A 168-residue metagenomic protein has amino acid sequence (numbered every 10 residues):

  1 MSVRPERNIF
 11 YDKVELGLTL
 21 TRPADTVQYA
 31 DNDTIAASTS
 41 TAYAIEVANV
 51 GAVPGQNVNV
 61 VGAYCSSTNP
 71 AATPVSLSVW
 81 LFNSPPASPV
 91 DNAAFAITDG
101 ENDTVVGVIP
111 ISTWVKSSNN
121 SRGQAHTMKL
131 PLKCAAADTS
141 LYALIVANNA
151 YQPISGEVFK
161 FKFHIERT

Functional and structural regions predicted by a protein language model:
S2-T168: Surface-exposed, low-hydrophobicity beta-strand/loop segments enriched in small/polar/acidic residues
